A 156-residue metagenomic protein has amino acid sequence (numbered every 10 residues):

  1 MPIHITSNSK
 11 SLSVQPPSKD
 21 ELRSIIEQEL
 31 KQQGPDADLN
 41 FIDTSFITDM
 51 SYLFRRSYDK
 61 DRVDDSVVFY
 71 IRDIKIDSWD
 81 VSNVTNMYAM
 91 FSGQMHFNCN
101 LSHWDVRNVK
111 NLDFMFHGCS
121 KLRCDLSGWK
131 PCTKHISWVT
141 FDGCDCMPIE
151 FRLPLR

Functional and structural regions predicted by a protein language model:
M1-R156: Negatively charged
